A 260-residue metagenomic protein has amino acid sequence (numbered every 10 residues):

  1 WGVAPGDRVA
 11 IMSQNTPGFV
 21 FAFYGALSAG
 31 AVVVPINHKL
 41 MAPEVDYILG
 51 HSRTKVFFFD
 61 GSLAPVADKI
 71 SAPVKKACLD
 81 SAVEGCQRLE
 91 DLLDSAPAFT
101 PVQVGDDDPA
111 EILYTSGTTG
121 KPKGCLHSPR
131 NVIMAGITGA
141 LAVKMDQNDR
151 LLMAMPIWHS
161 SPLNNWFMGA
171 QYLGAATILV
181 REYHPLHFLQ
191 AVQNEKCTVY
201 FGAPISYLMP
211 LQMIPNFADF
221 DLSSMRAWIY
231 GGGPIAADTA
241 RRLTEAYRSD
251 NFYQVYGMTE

Functional and structural regions predicted by a protein language model:
W1-L40: Conserved AMP-binding/adenylate-forming
S13, A31-L49, G61-L63, A175-E195: ATP-dependent adenylate-forming carboxylate-activation enzymes
Y24-A29, H51, H159, Q171-Y172: Short hydrophobic alpha-helices that are characteristic scaffold elements of the AMP-binding
A64-D106, M213-I214: ANL superfamily adenylate-forming
A96-Y114, K121, K144-R150: Conserved pre-ATP/AMP-binding loop-to-beta segment of ANL
A110-M134: Conserved AMP-binding A3 loop
I133-R150, W158-V199, M213-P215: Conserved AMP-binding/adenylation subdomain of ANL enzymes
C197-G202, L211-E260: Gly/Ser/Thr-rich phosphate-binding loop
